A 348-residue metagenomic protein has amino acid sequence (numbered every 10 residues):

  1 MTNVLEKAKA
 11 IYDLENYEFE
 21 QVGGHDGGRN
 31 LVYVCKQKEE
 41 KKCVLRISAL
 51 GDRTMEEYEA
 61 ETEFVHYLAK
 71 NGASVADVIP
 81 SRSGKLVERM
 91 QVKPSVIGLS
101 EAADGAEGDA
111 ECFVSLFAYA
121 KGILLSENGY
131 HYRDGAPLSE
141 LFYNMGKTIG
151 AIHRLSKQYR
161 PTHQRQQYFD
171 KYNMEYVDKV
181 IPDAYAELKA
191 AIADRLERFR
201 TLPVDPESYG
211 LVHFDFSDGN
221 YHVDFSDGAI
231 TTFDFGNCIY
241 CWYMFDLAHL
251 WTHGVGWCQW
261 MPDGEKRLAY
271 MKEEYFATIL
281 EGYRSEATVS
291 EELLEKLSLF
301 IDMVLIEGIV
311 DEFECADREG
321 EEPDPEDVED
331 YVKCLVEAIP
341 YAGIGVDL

Functional and structural regions predicted by a protein language model:
M1-E20: Juxta-kinase regulatory segment immediately upstream of eukaryotic protein kinase catalytic domains
L14-K36: ATP-binding glycine-rich phosphate-binding loop
G28-K36, V44, F199-F245: Active-site acidic catalytic loop and adjacent metal/ATP-binding pocket of ATP-dependent phosphoryl transfer enzymes
K38-Y159: ATP-binding pocket architecture of kinase catalytic cores
L50, L116-R133, M174-D178, I306-E321: A glycine-centered beta->alpha junction motif in the catalytic cores of kinase/phosphotransferase enzymes
Q164-L202: Active-site catalytic-loop/activation-segment of kinase and kinase-like phosphoryl-transfer enzymes
M244-A287, D302-G320: Active-site activation/catalytic loop segments of kinase-like enzymes and analogous catalytic loops in related
E307-L348: ATP/Mg2+ or Mg2+-diphosphate-binding catalytic cores that bind nucleotide phosphates or diphosphates via glycine-rich
